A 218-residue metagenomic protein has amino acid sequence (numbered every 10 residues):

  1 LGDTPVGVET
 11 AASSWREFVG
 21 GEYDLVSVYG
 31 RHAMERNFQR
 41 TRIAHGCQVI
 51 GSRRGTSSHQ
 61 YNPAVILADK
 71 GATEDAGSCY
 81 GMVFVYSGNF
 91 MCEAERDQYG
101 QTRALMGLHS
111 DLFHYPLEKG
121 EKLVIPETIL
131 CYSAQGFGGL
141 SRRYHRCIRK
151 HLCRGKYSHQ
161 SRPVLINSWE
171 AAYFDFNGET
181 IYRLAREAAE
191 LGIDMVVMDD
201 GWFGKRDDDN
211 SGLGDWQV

Functional and structural regions predicted by a protein language model:
L1-E95, D111-F113: Polysaccharide-binding surfaces and accessory modules of carbohydrate-active proteins
S87, L130, A171: Short, glycine-/Ser/Thr-/acidic-enriched flexible segments
E95-G100, A171-A172: Primarily single-stranded nucleic-acid-binding OB-fold modules
Y99-L112: Short, structured beta-strand/loop micro-motifs enriched in basic residues and often containing a Trp
Y115-A134: Short Pro-Gly-centered flexible turn/kink motifs
L130-P163: Terminal connector regions
Y157-V218: Aromatic-lined carbohydrate-binding/catalytic grooves of carbohydrate-active enzymes
